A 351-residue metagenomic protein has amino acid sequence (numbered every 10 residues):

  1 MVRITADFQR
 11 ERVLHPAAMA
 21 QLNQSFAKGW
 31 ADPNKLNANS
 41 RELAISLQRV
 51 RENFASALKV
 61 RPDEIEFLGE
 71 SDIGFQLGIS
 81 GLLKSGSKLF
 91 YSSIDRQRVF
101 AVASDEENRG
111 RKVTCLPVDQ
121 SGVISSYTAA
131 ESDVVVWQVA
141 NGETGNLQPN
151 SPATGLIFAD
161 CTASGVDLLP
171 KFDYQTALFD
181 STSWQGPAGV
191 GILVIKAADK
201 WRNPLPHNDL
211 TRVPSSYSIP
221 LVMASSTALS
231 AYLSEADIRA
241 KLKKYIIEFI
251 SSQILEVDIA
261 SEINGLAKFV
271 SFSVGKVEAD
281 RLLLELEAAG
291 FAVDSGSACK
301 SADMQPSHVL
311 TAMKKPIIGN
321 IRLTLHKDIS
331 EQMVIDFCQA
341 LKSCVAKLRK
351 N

Functional and structural regions predicted by a protein language model:
M1-N351: Pyridoxal 5′-phosphate
